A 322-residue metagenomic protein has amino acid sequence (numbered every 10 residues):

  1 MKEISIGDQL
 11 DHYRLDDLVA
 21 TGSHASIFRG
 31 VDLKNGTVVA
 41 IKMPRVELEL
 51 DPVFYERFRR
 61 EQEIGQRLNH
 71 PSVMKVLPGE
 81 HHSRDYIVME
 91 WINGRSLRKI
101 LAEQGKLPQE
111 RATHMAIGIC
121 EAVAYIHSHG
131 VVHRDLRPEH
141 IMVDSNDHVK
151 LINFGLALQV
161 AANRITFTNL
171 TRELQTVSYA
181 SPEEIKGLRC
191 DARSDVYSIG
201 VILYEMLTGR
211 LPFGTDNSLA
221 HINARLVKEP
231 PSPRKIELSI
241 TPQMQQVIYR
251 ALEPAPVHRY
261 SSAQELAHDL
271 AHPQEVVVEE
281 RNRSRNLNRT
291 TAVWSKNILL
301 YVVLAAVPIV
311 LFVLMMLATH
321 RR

Functional and structural regions predicted by a protein language model:
D16-S23, I27: Protein kinase glycine-rich loop
R45-R67: AlphaC helix of the eukaryotic protein kinase fold
P78-G79: A short, aromatic-enriched beta-strand patch in the conserved N-lobe beta-sheet of the protein kinase catalytic domain
H82-S96, I100: Conserved short submotifs of the Hanks-type protein kinase catalytic core that shape the nucleotide-binding pocket
M115-A116: Activation segment signature within eukaryotic-like protein kinase domains
E121-V131: Protein kinase catalytic-loop region centered on the HRD/HxD motif
H148-P182, K186: Activation segment of protein kinases
T176-V278: C-terminal lobe helix-coil module of Hanks-type protein kinase domains
